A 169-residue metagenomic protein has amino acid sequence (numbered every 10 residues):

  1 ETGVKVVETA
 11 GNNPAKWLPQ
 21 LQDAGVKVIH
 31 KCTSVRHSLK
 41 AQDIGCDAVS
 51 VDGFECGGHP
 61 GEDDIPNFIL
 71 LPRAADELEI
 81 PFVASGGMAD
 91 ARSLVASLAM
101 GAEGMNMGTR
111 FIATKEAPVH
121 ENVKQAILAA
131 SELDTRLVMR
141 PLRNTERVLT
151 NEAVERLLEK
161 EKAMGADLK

Functional and structural regions predicted by a protein language model:
E1-L78: Active-site entrance/lid segments in N-terminal catalytic domains of soluble metabolic enzymes
G61-V83, A89-K169: Conserved active-site-proximal phosphate/metal-binding subdomains
